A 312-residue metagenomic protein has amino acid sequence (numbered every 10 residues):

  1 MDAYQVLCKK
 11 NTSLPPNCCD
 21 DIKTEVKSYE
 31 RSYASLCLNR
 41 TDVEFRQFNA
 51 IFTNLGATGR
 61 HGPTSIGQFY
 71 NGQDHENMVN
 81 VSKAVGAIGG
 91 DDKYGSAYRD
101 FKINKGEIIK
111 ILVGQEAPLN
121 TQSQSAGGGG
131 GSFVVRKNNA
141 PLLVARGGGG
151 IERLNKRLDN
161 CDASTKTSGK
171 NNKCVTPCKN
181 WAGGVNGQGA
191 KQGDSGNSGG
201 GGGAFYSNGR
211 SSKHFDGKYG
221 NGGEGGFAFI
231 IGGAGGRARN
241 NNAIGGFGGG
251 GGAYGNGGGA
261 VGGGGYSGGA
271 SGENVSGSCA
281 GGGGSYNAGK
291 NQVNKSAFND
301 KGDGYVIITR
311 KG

Functional and structural regions predicted by a protein language model:
D2, L14-P15, K23-E25, D42-E44 (+2 more regions): Secreted/processed peptides and extracellular or luminal domains of membrane proteins
A3-L36: Secreted, short cysteine-rich peptides and small extracellular cysteine-rich domains stabilized by multiple disulfide
V6, P15-N17, S35, D159 (+3 more regions): Extracellular secreted precursors and ectodomains with disulfide-bonded cysteine-rich loops/domains
K10, D20-D21, N39, A163 (+4 more regions): Disulfide-rich extracellular modules and peptides
K23, K27, D42-E44, G268-G312: C-terminal subregion of chymotrypsin/trypsin-like serine protease catalytic domains
A34-D91, G131, A140-P141, G149-L154 (+3 more regions): Extracellular, modular beta-sheet/disulfide-rich ectodomains of secreted and cell-surface proteins
D91-F215: Secretome/extracellular-domain signature
Q122-N138, Q188, D194-N208, N221-I231 (+3 more regions): Catalytic nucleophile loop of clan PA
